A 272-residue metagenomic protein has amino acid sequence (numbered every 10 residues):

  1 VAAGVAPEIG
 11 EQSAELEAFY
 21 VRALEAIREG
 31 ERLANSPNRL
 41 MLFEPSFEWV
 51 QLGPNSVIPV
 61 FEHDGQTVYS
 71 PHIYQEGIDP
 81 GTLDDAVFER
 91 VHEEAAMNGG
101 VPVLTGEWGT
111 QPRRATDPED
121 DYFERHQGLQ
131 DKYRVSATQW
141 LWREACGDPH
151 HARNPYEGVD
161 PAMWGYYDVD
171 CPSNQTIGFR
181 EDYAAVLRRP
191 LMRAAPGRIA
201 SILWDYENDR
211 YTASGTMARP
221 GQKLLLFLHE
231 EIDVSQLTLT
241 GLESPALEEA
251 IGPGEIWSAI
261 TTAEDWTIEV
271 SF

Functional and structural regions predicted by a protein language model:
V1, P45-E48, W140-G147: Short, solvent-exposed turn/loop segments enriched in Gly/Ser/Thr/Pro and often Arg
A2-V135: Extracellular glycoside hydrolase catalytic/binding regions
I58-H63, S70, A115-G241, E249-F272: Aromatic-rich peripheral "rim/lid" segments of glycoside hydrolase catalytic domains that contact and position glycan
